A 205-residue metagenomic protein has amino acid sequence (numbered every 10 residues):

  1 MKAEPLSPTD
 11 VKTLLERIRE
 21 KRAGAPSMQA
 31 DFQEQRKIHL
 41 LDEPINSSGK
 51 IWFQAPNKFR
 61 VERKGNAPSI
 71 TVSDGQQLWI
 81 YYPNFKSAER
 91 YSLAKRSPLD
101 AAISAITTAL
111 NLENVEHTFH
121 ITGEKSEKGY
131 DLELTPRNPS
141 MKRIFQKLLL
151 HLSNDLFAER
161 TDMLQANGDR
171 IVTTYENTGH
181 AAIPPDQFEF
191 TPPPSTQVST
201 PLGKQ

Functional and structural regions predicted by a protein language model:
M1-P44, P192-Q205: N-terminal leader/targeting segments and the immediate start of mature chains
Q33-K37, E62-K64, Y81-P83, T135-R137 (+1 more regions): A generic structural motif
H39-L40, R60, A67-S69, I80 (+4 more regions): Short beta-strands and strand-coil junctions in structured, solvent-facing domains, enriched
K50-A101, I171-V172: An acidic-aromatic
K86-R90, K95-P98, T107, A182 (+2 more regions): Extended low-complexity, proline-rich intrinsically disordered regions
K86-Y130: Flexible, surface-exposed loop/linker segments and immediately adjacent secondary-structure boundaries
N114-G203: Gly/Pro-enriched, hydrophobic low-complexity segments that function as extracytoplasmic propeptides/linkers
